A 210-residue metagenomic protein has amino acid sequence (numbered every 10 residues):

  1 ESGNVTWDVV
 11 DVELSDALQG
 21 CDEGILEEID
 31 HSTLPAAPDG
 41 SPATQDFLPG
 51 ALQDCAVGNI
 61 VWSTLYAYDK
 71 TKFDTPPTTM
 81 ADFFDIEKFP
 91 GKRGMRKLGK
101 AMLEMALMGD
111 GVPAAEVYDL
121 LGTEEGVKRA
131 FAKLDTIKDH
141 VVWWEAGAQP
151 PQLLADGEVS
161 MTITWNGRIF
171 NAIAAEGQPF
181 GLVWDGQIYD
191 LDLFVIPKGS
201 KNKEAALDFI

Functional and structural regions predicted by a protein language model:
E1, A17, P150-L153, I169 (+1 more regions): Short, hydrophobic alpha-helical packing/hinge segments within bilobed ligand-binding/sensory domains
E1, H31, F89, A172-G177: A residue-level marker of the well-folded mature domains of exported/periplasmic proteins
T6-W7, D11-A155: Extracytoplasmic ligand-binding site segments that recognize negatively charged/polar headgroups
D8-D11, W143-W144, S160-W165, G181: Paired acidic/hydrophobic, glycine-rich loop segments that form the ligand-binding mouth/hinge of periplasmic-binding
A17-Q19, M161-P179: A ligand-binding cleft/hinge motif common to bilobed small-molecule-binding domains
W62, V127-T136, A174-S200: Periplasmic-binding protein-like
L65-K72, L107-G109, D190-A205: A bilobed periplasmic-binding-protein/Venus flytrap-type ligand-binding module shared by bacterial periplasmic
T79-K88, D192-I210: Bilobed periplasmic-binding protein/Venus flytrap-like ligand-binding cleft at the lobe interface of extracytoplasmic
